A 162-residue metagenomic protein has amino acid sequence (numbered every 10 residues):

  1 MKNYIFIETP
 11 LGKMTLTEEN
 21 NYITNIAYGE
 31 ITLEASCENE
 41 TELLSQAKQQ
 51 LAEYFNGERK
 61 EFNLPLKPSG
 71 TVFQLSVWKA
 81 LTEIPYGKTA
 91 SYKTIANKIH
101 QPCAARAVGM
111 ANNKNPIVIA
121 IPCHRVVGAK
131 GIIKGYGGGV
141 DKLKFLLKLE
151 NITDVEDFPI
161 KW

Functional and structural regions predicted by a protein language model:
M1-C103, I152-W162: Basic nucleic-acid-binding alpha-helical/helix-turn surface characteristic of O6-alkylguanine DNA
L64-L66, V108, I133-Y136: Short clusters of hydrophobic/aromatic residues that line enzyme substrate/ligand-binding pockets
A80, A104-A107, R125, F145: Residue-level recognition of specific faces of alpha-helices
C103-N115: Regulatory, non-catalytic segments
I119-V126: Short Lys/Arg-enriched helix C-cap and helix-to-coil transition segments that create basic nucleic-acid-contact patches
A129-W162: …primarily DNA-binding HTH/wHTH and HhH modules…
